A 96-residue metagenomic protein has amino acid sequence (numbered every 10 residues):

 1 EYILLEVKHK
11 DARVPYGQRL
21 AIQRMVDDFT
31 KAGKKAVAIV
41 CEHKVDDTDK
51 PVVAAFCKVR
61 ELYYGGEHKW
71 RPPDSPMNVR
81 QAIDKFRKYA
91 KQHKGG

Functional and structural regions predicted by a protein language model:
E1-K10: Conserved catalytic cores of phosphodiester-cleaving nucleases, focusing on short active-site segments
Y2, G17, G33-K34: Short connector loops at helix/strand junctions that flank enzyme active sites, especially segments positioning acidic
V7, H43, Y64: Active-site donor-binding loop signature of nucleotide-sugar glycosyltransferases
D11-A21: Active-site-adjacent loop/helix micro-motif of nuclease/hydrolase catalytic cores
A21-F29: Conserved short hydrophobic interaction patches
F29-V59: Nucleic-acid nuclease catalytic cores
P51-K91: Polybasic, proline/glycine-rich intrinsically disordered low-complexity segments
Q92-G96: Short intrinsically disordered terminal tails
